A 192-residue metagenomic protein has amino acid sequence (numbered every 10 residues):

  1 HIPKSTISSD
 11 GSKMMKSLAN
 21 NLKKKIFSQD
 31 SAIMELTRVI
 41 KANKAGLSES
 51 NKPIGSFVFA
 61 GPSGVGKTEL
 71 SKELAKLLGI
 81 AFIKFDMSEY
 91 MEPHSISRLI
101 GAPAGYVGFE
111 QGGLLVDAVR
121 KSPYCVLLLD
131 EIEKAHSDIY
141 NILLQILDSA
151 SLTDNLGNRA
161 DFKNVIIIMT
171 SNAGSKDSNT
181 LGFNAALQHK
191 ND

Functional and structural regions predicted by a protein language model:
H1-D192: AAA+ P-loop NTPase nucleotide-binding core of proteostasis motors
